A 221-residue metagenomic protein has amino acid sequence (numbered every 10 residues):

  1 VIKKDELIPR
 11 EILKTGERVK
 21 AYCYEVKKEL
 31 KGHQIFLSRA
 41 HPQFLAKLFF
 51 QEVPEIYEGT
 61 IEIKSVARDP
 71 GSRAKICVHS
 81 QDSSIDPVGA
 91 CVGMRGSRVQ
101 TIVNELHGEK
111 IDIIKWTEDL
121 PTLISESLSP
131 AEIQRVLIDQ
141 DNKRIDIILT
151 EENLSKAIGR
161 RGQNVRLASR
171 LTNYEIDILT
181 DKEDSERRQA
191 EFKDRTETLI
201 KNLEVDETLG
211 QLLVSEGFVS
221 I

Functional and structural regions predicted by a protein language model:
V1-I221: RNA-contacting regions in translation and RNA-metabolism proteins, encompassing KH/S1 modules where present
